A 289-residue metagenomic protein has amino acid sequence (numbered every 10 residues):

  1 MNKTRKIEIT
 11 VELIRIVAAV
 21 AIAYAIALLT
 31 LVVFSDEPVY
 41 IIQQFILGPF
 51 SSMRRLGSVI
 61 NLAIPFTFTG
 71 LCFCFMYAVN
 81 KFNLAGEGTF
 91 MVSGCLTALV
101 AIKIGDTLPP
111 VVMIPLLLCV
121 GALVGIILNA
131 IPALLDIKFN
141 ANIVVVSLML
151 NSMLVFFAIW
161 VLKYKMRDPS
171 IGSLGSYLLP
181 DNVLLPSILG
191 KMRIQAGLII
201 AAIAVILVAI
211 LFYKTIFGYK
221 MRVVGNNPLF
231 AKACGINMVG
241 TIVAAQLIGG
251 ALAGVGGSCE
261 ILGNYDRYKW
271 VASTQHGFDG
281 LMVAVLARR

Functional and structural regions predicted by a protein language model:
M1-T10, P49-F50, G235: Cytosolic juxtamembrane amphipathic/interface segments immediately preceding and feeding into a transmembrane helix
K3-I14, Y77-A85, P109-V111, P115-S173 (+3 more regions): Short loop segments and helix-boundary regions at transmembrane helix junctions of multi-pass inner-membrane proteins
I9-R15, L47-I60, A85, V111-P115 (+1 more regions): Interfacial loop-to-helix junctions that mark the boundaries of transmembrane helices in multi-pass membrane
V11-V33, E37: N-terminal signal-anchor transmembrane alpha helix
V20-A23, A63-F66, G70, C74 (+13 more regions): Small-residue faces within membrane-embedded alpha-helices
L29-F34, Y40, Q44-I104, L118 (+2 more regions): Single transmembrane alpha-helix segments in multi-pass membrane proteins
I143-K214, R267: Transmembrane helix-bundle core of multi-pass membrane transporters and related energy-transducing complexes
K191-R267: Helix-loop-helix "hairpin" substructures at the membrane interface of multi-pass membrane proteins
